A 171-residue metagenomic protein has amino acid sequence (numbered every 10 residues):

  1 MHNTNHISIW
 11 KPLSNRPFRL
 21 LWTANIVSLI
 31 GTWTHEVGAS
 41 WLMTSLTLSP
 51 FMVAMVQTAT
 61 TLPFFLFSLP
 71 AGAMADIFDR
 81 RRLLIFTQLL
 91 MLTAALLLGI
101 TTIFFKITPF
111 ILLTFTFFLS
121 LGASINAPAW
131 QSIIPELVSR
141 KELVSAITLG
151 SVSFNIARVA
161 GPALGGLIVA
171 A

Functional and structural regions predicted by a protein language model:
M1-A171: Alpha-helical transmembrane-bundle signature of multi-pass membrane transport and export proteins
